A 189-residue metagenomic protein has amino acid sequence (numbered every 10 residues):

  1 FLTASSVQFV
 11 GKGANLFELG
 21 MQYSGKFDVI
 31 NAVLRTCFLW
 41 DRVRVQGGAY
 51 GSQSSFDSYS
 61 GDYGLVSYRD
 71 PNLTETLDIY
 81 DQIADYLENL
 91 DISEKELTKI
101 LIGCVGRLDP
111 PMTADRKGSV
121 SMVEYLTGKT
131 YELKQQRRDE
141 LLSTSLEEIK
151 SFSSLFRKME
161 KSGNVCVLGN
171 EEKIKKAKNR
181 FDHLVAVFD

Functional and structural regions predicted by a protein language model:
F1-R42, D189: His/Glu-based metal-binding/catalytic segments typifying zinc-dependent metallopeptidases
F1-T3, L16-F17, L101-D189: C-terminal regions of mature proteins
A4-G11, G20-Y23, S55-Y63, Y80-D85 (+1 more regions): Short acidic (Asp/Glu) and glycine-rich catalytic loops that position anionic groups and cofactors
G11-N15, N31-P71: A structural supersecondary motif
N15, V33-T36, R42, Q46 (+4 more regions): Generic, well-ordered alpha-helical scaffold segments in large soluble proteins
E18, Q22, N31, R35 (+5 more regions): Catalytic cores of large soluble enzymes that bind and process phosphate-bearing ligands
M21-S24, N72-D78, K173-A177: Short, conserved charged micro-motifs
F56-M112, V187: M16/insulysin-pitrilysin zinc metalloprotease superfamily fold
